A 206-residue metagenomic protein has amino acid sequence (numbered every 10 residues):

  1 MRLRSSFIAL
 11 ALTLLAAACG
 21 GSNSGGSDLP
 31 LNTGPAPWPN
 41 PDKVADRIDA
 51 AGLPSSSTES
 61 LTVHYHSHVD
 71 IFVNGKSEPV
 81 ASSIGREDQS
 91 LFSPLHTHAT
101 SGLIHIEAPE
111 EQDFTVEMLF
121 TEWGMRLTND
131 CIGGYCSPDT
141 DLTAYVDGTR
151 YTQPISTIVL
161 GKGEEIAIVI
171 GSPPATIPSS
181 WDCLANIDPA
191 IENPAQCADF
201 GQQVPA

Functional and structural regions predicted by a protein language model:
M1-I8: Bacterial N-terminal signal peptides that target proteins for export
A11: Flanking scaffold residues of small Cys/His-coordinated metal-binding clusters
L15-A18: C-terminal motif of bacterial Sec signal peptides marking the signal peptidase cleavage site
G20-A206: Ubiquitin-like/PB1-type beta-grasp interaction modules and other compact soluble beta-rich domains
